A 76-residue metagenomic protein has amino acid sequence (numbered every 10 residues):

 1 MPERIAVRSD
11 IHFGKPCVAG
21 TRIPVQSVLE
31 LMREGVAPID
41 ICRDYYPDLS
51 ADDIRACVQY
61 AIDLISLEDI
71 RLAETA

Functional and structural regions predicted by a protein language model:
M1-F13: Basic, low-complexity segments
H12-G14, V25-Q26: Short, flexible segments with low predicted structural confidence
C17: Conserved phosphate-binding loops in nucleotide/dinucleotide-binding enzymes
G20: Anion-recognition interface
P24-A76: Long, charge-rich, low-complexity alpha-helical segments
